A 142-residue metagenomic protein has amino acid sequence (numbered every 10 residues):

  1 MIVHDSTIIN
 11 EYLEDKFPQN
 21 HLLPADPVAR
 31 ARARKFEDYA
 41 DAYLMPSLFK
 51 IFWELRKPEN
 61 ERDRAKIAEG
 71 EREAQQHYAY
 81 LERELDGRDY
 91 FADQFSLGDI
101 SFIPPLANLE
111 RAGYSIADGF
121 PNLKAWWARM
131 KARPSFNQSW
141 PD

Functional and structural regions predicted by a protein language model:
M1-A68, R72, E82: GST-like domain detector, emphasizing the conserved glutathione-binding G-site in the N-terminal thioredoxin-like
K16-N20, L55, G87-R88, N108-G113: Alpha-helix C-capping/helix-to-loop hinge sites
Q19, R83-Q94, P134-S139: Surface-exposed helix-capping loop/turn segments at secondary-structure junctions
P24-R32, F36, G87-G98, G119: All-alpha amphipathic helical-bundle segments outside canonical DNA-binding/catalytic cores that form hydrophobic
A33, L81, D99, M130-R133: Residue-level signal for nonpolar/aromatic packing positions in well-ordered secondary structure
Y43, L48-F49, Y90-I116, R129: GST superfamily/GST-like fold recognition
G70-H77, W126: Alpha-helical packing segments of well-folded alpha/beta enzyme cores
G119-A125, R129: Domain-level recognition of soluble alpha/beta enzyme cores, biased toward histidine phosphatases/phosphomutases
